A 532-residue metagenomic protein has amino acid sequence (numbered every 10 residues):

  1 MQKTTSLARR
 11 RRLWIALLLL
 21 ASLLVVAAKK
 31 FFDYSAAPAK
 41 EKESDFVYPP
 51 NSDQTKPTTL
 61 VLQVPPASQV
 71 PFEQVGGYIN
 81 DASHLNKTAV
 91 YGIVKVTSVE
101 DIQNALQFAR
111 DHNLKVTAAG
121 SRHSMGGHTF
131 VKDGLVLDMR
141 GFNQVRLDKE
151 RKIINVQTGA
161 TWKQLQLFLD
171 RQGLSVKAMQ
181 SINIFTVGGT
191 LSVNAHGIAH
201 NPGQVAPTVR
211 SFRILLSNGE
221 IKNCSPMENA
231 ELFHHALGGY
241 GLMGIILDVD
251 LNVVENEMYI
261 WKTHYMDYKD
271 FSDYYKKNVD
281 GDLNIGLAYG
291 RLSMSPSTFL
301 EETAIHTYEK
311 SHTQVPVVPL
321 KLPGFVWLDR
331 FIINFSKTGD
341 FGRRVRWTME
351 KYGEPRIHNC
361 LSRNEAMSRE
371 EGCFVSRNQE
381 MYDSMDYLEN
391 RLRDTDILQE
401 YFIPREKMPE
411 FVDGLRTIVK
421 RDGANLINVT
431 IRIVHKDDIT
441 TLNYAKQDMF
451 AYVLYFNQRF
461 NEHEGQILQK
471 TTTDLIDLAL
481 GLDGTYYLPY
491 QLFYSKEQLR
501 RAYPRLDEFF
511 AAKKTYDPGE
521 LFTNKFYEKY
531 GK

Functional and structural regions predicted by a protein language model:
T4-L20: N-terminal Sec-pathway targeting helices
L24-V25, Y34-A39, S192, R210-E410 (+3 more regions): C-terminal substrate-binding/cap subdomain adjacent to the FAD-binding core in PCMH-type and related FAD-linked
F31-S52: Ser/Thr/Pro/Gly-rich low-complexity linker/stalk segments immediately outside membranes or between
H84-Q180, N194-A199, I431: Glycine-rich N-terminal segment of FAD-binding domains in flavoprotein oxidoreductases, spanning the beta-loop-helix
G126-R146, G197-G219, I245-N252, A451: Structural signature of FAD isoalloxazine-binding scaffolds in flavoprotein oxidoreductases
E301-E309, S368-V375, K436-D448, E497-D507: Short glycine/threonine-rich loop-to-helix capping motif typified by GTGT followed within a few residues by an Asp-Pro
M385-Y387, T473, L478-K532: Activity-critical C-terminal alpha-helical subdomain
Y401-N461: C-terminal structural cap/anchor segments
